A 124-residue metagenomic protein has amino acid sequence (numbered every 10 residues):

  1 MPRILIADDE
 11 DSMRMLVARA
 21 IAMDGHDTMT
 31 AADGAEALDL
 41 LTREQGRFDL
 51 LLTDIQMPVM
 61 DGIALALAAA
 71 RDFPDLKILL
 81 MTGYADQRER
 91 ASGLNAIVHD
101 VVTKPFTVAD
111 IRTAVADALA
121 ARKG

Functional and structural regions predicted by a protein language model:
M15-M23: Charged docking surfaces used in two-component/phosphorelay signaling
T30-L50, E89: Acidic, metal-coordinating helix/loop segments flanking the phosphotransfer/catalytic sites of two-component signaling
D33-E36, D61-L65: Acidic catalytic/metal-coordinating carboxylates
T53-D54: Active-site T/S-Asp motif of two-component receiver
M57: Receiver (REC) domain active-site loop signature in two-component systems and cognate sites in sensor histidine kinases
G62, G93-V102: As written
F106-L119, K123: C-terminal output helix
